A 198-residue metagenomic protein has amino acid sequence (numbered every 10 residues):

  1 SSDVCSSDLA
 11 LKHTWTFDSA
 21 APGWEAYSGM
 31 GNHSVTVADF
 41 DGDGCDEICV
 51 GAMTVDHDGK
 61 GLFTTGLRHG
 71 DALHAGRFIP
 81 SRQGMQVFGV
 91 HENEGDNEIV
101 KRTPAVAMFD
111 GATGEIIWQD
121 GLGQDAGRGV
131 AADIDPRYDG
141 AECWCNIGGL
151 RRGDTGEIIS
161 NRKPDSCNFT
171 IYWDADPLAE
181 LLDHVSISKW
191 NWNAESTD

Functional and structural regions predicted by a protein language model:
S1-S6: Short, small-residue-biased leader/transition segments that mark boundaries at the very start of proteins
S7, P104-D110: Beta-propeller blade signature
L9-A26, K60-G66, E115-G121, E157-K163 (+1 more regions): Aromatic (tryptophan-biased) beta-strands that constitute blades/sheets of beta-rich domains
A20-S34, G66-A75, G121-A132, R162-D176: Repeat-based blade/solenoid architectures
S28-M30, G66-R68, N93-T103: Short, solvent-exposed loop/turn segments at conserved positions within beta-propeller repeat blades
D39-D41, F78-I79, G111-A112, I134-D135 (+1 more regions): Calcium-coordinating acidic loop motifs
G42-V50, R82-G89, I99, R137-N146 (+1 more regions): Acidic/hydrophobic-patterned starts of short beta strands in beta-sheet-rich repeat architectures
V55, E92-N97, S188: Short glycine/acidic-enriched loop and turn motifs that connect beta-strands
